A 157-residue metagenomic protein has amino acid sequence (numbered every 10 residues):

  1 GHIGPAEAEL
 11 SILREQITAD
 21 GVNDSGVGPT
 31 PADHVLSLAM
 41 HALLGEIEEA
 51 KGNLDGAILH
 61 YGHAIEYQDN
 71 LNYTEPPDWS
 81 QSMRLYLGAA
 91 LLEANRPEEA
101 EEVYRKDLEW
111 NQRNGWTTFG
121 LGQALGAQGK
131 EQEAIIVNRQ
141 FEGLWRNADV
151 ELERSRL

Functional and structural regions predicted by a protein language model:
G1, L10-I17, G62-E66, G115 (+1 more regions): TPR/TPR-like (Sel1-like) alpha-helical repeat modules
